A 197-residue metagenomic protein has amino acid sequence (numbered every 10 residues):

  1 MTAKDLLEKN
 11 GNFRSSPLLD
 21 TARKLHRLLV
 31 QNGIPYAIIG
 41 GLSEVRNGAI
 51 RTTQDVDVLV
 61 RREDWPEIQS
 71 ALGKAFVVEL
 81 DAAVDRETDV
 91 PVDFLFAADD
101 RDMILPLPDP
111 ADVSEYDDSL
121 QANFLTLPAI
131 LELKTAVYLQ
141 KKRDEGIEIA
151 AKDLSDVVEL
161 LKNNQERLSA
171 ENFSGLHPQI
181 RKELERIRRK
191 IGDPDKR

Functional and structural regions predicted by a protein language model:
M1-R197: Compositionally biased terminal segments of proteins
